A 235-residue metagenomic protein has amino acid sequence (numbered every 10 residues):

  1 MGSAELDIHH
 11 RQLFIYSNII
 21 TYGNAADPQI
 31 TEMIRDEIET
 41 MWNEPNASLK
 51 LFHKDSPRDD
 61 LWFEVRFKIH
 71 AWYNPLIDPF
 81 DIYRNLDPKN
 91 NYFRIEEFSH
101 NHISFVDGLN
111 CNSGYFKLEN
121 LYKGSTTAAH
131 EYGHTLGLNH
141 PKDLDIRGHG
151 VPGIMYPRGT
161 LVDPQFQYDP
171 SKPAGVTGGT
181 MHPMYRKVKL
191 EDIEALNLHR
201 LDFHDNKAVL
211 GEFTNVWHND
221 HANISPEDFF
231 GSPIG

Functional and structural regions predicted by a protein language model:
A4-M33: Fold-level signature of zinc-dependent metallopeptidase catalytic domains
H10-I19, N90-Y92, G114, P152-M155: Hydrophobic beta-strand segments of well-ordered beta-sheets in folded domains
H10-R11, N101, G108, P164: Intrinsic-disorder/low-complexity loop/linker signature
T21, T31, T40, T126-T127 (+4 more regions): Residue-identity detector for threonine
Q29-R147: Metzincin-family zinc-dependent endopeptidase catalytic domain
D107-K123, K142-G235: Metalloprotease/metallohydrolase-associated module, dominated by Zn2+-dependent proteases
